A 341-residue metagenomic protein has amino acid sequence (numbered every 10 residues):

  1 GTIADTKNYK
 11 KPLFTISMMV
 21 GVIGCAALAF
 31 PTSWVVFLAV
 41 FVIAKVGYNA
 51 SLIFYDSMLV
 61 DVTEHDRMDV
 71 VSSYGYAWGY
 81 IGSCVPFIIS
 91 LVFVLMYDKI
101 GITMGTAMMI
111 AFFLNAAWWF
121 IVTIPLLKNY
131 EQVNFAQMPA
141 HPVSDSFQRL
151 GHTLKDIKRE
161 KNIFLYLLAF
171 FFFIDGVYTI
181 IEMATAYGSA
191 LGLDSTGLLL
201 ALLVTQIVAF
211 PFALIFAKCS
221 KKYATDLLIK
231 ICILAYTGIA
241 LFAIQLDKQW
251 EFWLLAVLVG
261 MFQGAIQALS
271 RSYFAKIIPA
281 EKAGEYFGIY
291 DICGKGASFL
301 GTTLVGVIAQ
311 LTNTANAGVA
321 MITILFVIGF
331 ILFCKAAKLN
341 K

Functional and structural regions predicted by a protein language model:
G1-N8, P211-T225, A309: Helix-to-loop junctions at the C-terminal end of transmembrane segments in multipass secondary transporters
P12-A27, L227-F242: Structural signature of the two symmetry-related core transmembrane helices
A29-F41, I244-A256: Helix-loop junctions at membrane interfaces in 12-TM secondary transporters
S72-V94, D291-G301: Glycine-rich segments within core transmembrane alpha-helices of 12-TM secondary carriers
V94-A117, V307-F326: A membrane-interface helix-boundary motif in multi-pass transporters
W118-N129, A320-K341: Multi-pass alpha-helical transporter architecture, strongest for 12-TM Major Facilitator/SLC carriers used
E131-L167: Juxtamembrane intracellular "pre-TM" segments in multi-pass secondary transporters
E182-L198: Short amphipathic helix-loop junctions that connect adjacent transmembrane helices in Major Facilitator Superfamily/SLC
